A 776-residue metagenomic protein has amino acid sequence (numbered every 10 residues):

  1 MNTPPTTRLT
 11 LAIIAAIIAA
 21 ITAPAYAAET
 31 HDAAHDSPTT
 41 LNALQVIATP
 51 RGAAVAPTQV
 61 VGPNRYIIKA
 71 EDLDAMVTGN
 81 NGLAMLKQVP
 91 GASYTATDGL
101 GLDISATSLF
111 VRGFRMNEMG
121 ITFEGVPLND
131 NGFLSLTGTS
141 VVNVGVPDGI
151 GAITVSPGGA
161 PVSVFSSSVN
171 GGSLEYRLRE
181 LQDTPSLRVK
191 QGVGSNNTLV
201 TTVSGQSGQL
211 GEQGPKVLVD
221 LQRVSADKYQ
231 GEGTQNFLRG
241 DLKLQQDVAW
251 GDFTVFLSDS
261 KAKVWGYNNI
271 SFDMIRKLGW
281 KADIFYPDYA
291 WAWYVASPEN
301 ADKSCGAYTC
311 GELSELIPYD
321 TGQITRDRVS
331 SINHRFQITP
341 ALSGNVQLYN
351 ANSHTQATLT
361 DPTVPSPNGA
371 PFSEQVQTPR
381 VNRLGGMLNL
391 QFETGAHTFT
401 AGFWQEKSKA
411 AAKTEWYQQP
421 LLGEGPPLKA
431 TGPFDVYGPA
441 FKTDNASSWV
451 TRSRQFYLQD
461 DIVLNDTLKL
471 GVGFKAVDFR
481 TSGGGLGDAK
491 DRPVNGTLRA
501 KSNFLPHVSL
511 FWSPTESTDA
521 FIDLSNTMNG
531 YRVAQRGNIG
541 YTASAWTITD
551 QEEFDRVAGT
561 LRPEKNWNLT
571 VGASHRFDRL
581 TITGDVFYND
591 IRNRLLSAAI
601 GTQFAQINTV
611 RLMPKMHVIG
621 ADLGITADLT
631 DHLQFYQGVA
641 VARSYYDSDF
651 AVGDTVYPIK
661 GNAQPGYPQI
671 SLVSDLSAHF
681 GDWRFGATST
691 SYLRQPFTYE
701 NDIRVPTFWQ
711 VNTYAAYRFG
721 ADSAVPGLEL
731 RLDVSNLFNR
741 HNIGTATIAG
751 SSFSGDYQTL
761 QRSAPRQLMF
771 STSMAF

Functional and structural regions predicted by a protein language model:
T30, N465-L470, T581, F587-R592 (+2 more regions): Gram-negative outer-membrane beta-barrel transporters
N42-G79, S108: N-terminal periplasmic "start-of-domain" segments of outer-membrane beta-barrel proteins
P57, L83-P127, V144: Extracytoplasmic beta-strand/coil segments of soluble accessory domains associated with Gram-negative outer-membrane
L128, N143-R188: A beta-strand signature from Gram-negative outer-membrane beta-barrel systems, especially the internal plug domain
S186-R188, G192-S225, Q230-K303, T321-S343 (+4 more regions): Transmembrane beta-barrel wall of Gram-negative outer-membrane proteins
I324-T358, G369-L486, F511-S513, R576 (+1 more regions): Face-selective signature of the C-terminal outer-membrane beta-barrel domain
N333, S343-Y349, T355-A357, S513 (+6 more regions): Membrane-embedded beta-barrel scaffold of Gram-negative outer-membrane proteins
V508, F635-Q637, N662-F776: Conserved C-terminal beta-signal and adjacent last beta-strands/turns of outer-membrane beta-barrel proteins
